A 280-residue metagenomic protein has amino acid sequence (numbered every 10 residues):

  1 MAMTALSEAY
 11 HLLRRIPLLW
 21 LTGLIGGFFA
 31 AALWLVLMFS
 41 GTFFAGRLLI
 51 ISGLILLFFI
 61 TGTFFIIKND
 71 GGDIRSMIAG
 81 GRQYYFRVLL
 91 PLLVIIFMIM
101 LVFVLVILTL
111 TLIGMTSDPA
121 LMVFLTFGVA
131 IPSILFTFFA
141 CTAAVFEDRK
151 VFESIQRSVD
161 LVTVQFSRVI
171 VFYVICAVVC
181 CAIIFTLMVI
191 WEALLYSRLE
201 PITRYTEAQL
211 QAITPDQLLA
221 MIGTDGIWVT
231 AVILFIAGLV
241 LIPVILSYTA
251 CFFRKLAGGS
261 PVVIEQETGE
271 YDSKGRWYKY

Functional and structural regions predicted by a protein language model:
T4-E8, R14, F29, I51-G72 (+3 more regions): Juxtamembrane transition segments at transmembrane-helix termini in multipass membrane proteins
H11-I25, Y85-L90, T163-V174: Membrane-interface helix starts
L18-L19, A45, L49, G53 (+5 more regions): Residue-level signature of transmembrane alpha-helical entry/exit and packing/kink sites in multi-pass membrane
A32-G41, V102-G114, I183-I202: Juxtamembrane "helix exit" motif at the C-terminal ends of alpha-helical transmembrane segments in multi-pass membrane
L35-T61: Alpha-helical transmembrane segments in multi-pass membrane proteins
A79-F103, M122-A130: Alpha-helical membrane-spanning segments of integral membrane proteins, especially the hydrophobic core of TM bundles
V106-A130, F138-F139, F152: Membrane-proximal helix-loop-helix units in multi-pass membrane proteins
